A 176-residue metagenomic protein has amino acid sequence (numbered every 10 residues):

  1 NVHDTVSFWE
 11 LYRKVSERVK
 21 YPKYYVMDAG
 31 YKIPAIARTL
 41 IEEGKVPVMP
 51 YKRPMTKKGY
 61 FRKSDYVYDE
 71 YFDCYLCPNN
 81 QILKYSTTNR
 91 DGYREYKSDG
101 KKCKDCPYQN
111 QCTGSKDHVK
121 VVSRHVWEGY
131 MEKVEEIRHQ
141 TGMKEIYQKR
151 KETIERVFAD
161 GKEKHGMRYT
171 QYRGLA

Functional and structural regions predicted by a protein language model:
N1-A176: Anion-binding and metal-coordination hotspots
